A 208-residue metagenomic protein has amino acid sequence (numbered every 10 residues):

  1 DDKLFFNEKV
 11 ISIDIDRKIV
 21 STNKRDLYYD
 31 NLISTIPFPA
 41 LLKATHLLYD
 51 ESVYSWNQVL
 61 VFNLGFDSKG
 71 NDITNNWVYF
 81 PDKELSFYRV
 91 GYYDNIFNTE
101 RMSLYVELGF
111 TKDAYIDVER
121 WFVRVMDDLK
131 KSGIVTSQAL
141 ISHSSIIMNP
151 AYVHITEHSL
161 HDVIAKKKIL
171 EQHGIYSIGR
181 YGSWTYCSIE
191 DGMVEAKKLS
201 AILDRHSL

Functional and structural regions predicted by a protein language model:
D1-K3: N-terminal Rossmann-like dinucleotide/flavin-binding domain of flavoprotein oxidoreductases that bind FAD/FMN
K9-G133, H161-K167: Mid-domain catalytic core of redox enzymes that form a hydrophobic substrate pocket/lid adjacent to a catalytic redox
Y93-L208: Conserved flavin/dinucleotide-binding core of flavoenzymes
